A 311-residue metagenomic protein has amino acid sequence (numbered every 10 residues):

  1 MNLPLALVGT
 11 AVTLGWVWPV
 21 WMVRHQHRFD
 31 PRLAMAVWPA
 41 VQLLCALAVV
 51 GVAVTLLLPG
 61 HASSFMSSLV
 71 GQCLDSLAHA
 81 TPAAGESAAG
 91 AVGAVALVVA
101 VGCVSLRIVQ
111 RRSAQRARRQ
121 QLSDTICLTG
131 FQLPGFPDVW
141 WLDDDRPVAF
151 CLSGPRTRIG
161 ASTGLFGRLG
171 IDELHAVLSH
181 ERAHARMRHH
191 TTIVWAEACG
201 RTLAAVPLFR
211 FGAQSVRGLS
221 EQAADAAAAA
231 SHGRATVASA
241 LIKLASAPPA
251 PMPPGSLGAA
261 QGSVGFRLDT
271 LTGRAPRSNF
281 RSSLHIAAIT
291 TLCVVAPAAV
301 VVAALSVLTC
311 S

Functional and structural regions predicted by a protein language model:
M1-L43: Membrane-anchoring/interfacial helices and their immediately flanking loops in integral membrane proteins
N2-P19, A89-A114, D124, T236 (+1 more regions): Cytosolic-facing loops and C-terminal tails of multi-pass membrane proteins
L14, Q120, L208-F266: Short helix/loop segments within enzyme catalytic domains that coordinate or immediately flank catalytic cofactors
R28-L44, V50, S64-Q72, A114-Q132 (+1 more regions): Membrane-interface amphipathic/juxtamembrane segments adjacent to transmembrane helices
L47-H61, L74-Q120: Transmembrane alpha-helices and immediately adjacent membrane-cytoplasm interface residues in multi-pass integral
L57-L69, S306-S311: Interfacial/capping segments of alpha-helical transmembrane domains
V95-R182, M187: Peri-catalytic and regulatory segments of divalent metal-dependent proteins
R188-A213, L308: Post-HEXXH active-site segment of zinc metalloproteases
